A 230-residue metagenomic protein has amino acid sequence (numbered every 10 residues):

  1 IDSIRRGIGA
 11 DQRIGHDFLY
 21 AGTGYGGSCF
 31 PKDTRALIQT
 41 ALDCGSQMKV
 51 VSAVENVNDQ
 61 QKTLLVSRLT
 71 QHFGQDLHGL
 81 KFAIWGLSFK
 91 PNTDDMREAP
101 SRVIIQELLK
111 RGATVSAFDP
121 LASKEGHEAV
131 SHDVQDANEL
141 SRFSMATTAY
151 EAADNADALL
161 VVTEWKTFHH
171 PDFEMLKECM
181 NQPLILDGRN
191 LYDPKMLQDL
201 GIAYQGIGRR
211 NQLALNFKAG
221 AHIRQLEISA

Functional and structural regions predicted by a protein language model:
I1-A230: Structural/interface elements that position substrates and couple domains in central-metabolism enzymes
